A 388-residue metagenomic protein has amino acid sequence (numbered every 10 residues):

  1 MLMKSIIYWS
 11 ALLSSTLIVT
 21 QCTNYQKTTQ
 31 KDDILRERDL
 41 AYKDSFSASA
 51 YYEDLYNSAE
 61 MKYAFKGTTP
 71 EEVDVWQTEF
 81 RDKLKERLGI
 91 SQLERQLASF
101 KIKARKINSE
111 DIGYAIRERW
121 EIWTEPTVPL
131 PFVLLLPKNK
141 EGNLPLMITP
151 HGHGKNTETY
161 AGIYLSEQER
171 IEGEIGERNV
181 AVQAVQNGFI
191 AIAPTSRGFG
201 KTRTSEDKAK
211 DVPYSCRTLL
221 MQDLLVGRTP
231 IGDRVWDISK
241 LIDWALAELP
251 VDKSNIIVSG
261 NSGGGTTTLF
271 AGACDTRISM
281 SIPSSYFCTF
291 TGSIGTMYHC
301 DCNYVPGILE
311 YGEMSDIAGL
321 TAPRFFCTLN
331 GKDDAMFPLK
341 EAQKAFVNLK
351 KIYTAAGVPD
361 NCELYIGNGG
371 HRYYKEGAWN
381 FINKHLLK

Functional and structural regions predicted by a protein language model:
C22-I116, T124: N-terminal targeting or regulatory segments adjacent to alpha/beta-hydrolase or S9 domains
I107-S166: Glycine-rich active-site/cofactor-binding loop and its immediate structural neighborhood
G142, I148-W236, A247, G292-M297: Cap/lid segment of the alpha/beta-hydrolase catalytic domain
T218, L224-L225, K240, I278-A318 (+3 more regions): Mobile cap/lid helix-loop segments that gate and shape the active-site cleft of serine hydrolases
P250-N261: Alpha/beta-hydrolase fold nucleophile elbow
G260-G264, T268: Gly/Ala-rich beta-loop-alpha elbow adjacent to hydrolase catalytic centers
T321, T328-N330: Short beta-strand/loop motif that positions the catalytic acidic residue of the alpha/beta-hydrolase fold
V347-K388: C-terminal catalytic histidine-bearing segment of alpha/beta-hydrolase fold enzymes
